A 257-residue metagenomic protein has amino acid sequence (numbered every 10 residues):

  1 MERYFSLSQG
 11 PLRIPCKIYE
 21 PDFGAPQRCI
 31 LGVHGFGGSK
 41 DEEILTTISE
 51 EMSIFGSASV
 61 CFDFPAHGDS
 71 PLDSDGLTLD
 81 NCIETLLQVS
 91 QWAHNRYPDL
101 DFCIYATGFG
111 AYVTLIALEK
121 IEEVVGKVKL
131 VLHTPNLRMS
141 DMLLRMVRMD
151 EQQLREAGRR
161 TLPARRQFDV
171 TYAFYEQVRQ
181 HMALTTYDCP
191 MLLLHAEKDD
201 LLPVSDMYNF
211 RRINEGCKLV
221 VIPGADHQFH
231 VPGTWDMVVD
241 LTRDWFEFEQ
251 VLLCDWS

Functional and structural regions predicted by a protein language model:
M1-G24: N-terminal cap/lid segment of alpha/beta-hydrolase-fold proteins
P26-G35: Short beta-strand element of the alpha/beta-hydrolase
F36-E43: Short substrate-entry loop that stabilizes the transition state in hydrolases
D41, H67-P98: Catalytic nucleophile-loop/oxyanion-hole region of alpha/beta-hydrolase and closely related hydrolase-like folds
L45, S49-P71: Conserved alpha/beta-hydrolase
Y97-G108: Alpha/beta-hydrolase fold nucleophile elbow
C103, Y112, V124-I213, C217-I222 (+1 more regions): The alpha/beta-hydrolase serine catalytic core
A106-I116: Glycine-rich nucleophile elbow surrounding the catalytic serine of serine-hydrolase chemistry
